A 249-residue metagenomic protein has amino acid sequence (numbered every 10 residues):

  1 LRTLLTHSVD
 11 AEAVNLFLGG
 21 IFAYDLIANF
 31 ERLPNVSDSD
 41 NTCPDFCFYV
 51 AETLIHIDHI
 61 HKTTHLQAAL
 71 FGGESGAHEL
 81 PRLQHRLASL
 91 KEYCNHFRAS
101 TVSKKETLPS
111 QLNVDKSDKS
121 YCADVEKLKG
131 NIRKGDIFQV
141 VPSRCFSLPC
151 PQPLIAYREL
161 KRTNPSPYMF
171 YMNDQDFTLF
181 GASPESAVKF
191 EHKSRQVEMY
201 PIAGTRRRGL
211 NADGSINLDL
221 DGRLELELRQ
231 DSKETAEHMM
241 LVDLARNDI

Functional and structural regions predicted by a protein language model:
L1-I249: Extended alpha-helical targeting/anchoring segments, especially N-terminal organellar/secretory targeting helices
